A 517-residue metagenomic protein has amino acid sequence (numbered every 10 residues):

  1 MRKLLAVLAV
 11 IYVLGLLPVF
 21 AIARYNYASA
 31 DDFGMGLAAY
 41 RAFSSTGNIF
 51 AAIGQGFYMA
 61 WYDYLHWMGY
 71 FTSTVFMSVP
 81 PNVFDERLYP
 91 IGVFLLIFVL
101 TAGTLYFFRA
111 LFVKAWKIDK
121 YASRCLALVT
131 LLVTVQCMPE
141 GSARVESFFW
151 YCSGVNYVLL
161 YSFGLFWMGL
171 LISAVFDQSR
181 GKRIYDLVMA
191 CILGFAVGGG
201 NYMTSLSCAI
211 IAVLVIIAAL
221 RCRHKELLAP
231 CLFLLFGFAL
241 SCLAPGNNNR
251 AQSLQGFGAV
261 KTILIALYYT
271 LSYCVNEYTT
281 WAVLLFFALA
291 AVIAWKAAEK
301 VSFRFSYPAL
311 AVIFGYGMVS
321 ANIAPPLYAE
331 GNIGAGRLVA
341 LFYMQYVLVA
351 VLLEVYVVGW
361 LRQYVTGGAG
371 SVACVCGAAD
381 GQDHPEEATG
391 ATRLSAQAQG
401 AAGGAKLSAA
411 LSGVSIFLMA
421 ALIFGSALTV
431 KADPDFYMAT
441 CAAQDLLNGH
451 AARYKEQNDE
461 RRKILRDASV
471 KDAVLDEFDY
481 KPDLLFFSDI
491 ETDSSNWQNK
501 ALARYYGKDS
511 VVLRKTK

Functional and structural regions predicted by a protein language model:
R2-W67, M77, P81-C125, Q363-C374 (+3 more regions): Intrinsically disordered, polar/acidic, low-complexity terminal segments
L4-P18, A127-T134, M189-I192, P230-G237: Alpha-helical transmembrane segments
P18-L95, Y151-G154, G198, Y202-L341 (+1 more regions): Transmembrane catalytic cores of multi-pass membrane glycosyltransferases and polysaccharide-assembly enzymes
D31, Y121-V175, N201, S320-V355: Membrane-interface micro-motifs in multi-pass membrane enzymes
L100-F112, F163-V175, A209-I217, F287-A294 (+1 more regions): Transmembrane alpha-helical segments
S173-F195, H224-A229: Short hydrophobic alpha-helices at membrane interfaces in multi-pass membrane enzymes
A294-G368, G404-F436: Transmembrane helical hairpin unit
Q382-H384, Q397-Q399: Low-complexity, intrinsically disordered or signal/transmembrane-proximal segments
